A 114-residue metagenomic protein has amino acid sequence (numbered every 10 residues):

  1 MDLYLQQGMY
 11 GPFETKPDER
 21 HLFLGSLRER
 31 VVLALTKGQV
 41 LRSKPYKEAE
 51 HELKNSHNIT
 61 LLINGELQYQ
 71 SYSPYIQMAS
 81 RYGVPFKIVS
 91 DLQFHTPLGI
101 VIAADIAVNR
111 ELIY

Functional and structural regions predicted by a protein language model:
M1-V40: N-terminal, charge-rich interaction modules
P17-F23, G65-S73, L92-G99: Glycine/charge-rich, flexible interdomain linkers and switch-proximal surface loops that mediate coupling
A34-L53: Extended, non-globular alpha-helical segments
T36-K37, N64-G65, D105: Structural motif
Y46, Y72-Y75: Conserved strand-to-helix beginnings and helix N-cap segments that scaffold or border functional pockets
H51-S56, M78, Y82: Conserved, well-folded catalytic cores of nucleic-acid-processing and energy-transducing macromolecular machines
L53-Y69: Extracellular/luminal Protease-associated
I76-Y114: Short basic, glycine-rich beta-strand/loop surfaces that mediate nucleic-acid
